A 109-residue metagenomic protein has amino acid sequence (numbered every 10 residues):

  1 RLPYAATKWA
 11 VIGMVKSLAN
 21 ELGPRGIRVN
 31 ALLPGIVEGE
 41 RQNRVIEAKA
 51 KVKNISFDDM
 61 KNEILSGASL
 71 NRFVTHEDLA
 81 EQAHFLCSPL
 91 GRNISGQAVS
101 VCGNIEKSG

Functional and structural regions predicted by a protein language model:
L2: Cytosolic ligand/metal-binding cores
T7, V15: Active-site helix of classical SDR
I12, L33-R44, A48, V52: Short, flexible catalytic-loop segment of classical short-chain dehydrogenase/reductase
G23, R28, I94-G96: Short, small/polar-rich loop/turn modules that mediate ligand/substrate recognition or access, typified
R28-E38, C87, S100-C102: Conserved SDR Rossmann-fold cofactor-binding beta-strand/turn motif
N43-A68: A short C-terminal helix-loop "cap" of Rossmann-like NAD(P)-dependent dehydrogenase/epimerase domains
S56, A68-L79: A conserved structural motif in NAD(P)-dependent oxidoreductases
R72, A83-H84, L90, S95-G109: Short C-terminal tail/terminal secondary-structure segment of NAD(P)H-dependent dehydrogenase/reductase domains
